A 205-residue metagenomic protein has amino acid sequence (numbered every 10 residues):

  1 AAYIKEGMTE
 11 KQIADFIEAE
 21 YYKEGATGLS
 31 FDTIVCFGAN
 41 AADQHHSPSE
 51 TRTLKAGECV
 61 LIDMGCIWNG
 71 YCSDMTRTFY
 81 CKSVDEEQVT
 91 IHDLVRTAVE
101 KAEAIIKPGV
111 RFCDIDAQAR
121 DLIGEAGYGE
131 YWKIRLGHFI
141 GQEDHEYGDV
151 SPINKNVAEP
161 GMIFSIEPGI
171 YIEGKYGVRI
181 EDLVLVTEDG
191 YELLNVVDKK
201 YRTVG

Functional and structural regions predicted by a protein language model:
A1-G205: Active-site neighborhoods and metal-handling regions in enzymes and metal-associated proteins
